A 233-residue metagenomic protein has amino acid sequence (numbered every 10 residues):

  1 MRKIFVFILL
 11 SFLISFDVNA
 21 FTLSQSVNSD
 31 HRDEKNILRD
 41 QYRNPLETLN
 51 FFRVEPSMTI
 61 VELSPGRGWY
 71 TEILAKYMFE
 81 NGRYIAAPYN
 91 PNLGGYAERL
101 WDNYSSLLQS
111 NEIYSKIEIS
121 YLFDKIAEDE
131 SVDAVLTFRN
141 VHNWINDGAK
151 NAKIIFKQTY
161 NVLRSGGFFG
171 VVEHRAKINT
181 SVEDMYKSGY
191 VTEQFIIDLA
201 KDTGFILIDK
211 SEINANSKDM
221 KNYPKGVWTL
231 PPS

Functional and structural regions predicted by a protein language model:
L23-E55: Class I SAM-dependent methyltransferase Rossmann-like catalytic core, especially the SAM/SAH-binding loop
P56-G66: Conserved class I S-adenosyl-L-methionine
G68-E72: Glycine-rich SAM-binding Motif I of class I
E98-D124: S-adenosyl-L-methionine
K125-L136: A short acidic, Gly/Pro-enriched loop at the edge of an enzyme's catalytic core that lines a small-molecule cofactor
N151-S165: A short glycine-rich, Lys/Arg-flanked "PGG" loop and its adjoining helix->strand segment in the class I
G166-H174: Conserved beta-strand signature within the Rossmann-like core of class I S-adenosyl-L-methionine
V182-K210: Conserved Class I S-adenosyl-L-methionine
